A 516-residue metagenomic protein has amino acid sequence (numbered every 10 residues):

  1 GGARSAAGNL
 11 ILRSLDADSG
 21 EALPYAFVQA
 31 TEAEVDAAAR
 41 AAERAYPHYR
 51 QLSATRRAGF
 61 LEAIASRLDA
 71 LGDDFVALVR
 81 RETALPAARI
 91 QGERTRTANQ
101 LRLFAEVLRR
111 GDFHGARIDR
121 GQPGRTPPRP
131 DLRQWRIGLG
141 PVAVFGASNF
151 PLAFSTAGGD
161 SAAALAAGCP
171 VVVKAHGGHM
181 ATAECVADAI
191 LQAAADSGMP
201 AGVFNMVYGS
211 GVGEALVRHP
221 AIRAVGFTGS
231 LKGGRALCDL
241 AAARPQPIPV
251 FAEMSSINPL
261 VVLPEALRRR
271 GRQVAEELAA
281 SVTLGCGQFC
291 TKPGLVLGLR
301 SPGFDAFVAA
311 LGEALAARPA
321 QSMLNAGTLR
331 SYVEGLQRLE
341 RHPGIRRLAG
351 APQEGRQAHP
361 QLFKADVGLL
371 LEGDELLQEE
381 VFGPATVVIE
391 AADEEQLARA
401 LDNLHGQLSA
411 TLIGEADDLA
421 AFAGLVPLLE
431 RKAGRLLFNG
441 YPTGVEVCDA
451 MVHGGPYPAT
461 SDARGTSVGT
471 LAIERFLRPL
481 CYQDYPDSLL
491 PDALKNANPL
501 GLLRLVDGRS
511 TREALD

Functional and structural regions predicted by a protein language model:
G1-P130: N-terminal Rossmann-like NAD(P)+-binding subdomain of aldehyde/semialdehyde dehydrogenases
S14-S19, A252-S255, C286-T291, E375-V381 (+1 more regions): Short, flexible turn/loop "capping" segments at secondary-structure junctions
G20, R57, V79, G168 (+6 more regions): Residue-level signal for inorganic ion chemistry
E21-P24, G198-A201, I222, V296-L297 (+3 more regions): Conserved C-terminal structural/oligomerization subdomain of aldehyde/semialdehyde dehydrogenase
Y46, R50, A65-G72, V76-V79 (+20 more regions): Structural signal for hydrophobic packing residues in well-ordered secondary-structure cores of soluble enzyme domains
D112-A275, A279, S301-F304, A514: Rossmann-like NAD(P) dinucleotide-binding subdomain of oxidoreductase/dehydrogenase enzymes
A189-A193, K232-E372, R399: ALDH superfamily catalytic-core signature
